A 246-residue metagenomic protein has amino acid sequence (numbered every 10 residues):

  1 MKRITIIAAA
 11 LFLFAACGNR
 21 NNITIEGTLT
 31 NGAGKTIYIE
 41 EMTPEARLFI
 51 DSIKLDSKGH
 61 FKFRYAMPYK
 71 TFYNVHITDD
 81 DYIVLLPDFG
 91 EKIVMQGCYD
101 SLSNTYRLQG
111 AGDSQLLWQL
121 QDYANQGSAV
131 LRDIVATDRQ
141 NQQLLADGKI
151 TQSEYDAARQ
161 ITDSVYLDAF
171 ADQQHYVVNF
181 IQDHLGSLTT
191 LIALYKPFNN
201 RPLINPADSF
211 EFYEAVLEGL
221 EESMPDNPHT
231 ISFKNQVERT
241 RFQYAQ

Functional and structural regions predicted by a protein language model:
I4-F14: Sec-dependent N-terminal signal peptides
C17-H175, F180: A non-transmembrane, solvent-exposed segment enriched in polar/low-complexity residues
L167-Q174, P206-E214: Helix-turn-helix repeat elements of alpha-solenoid scaffolds
V177-I181, L194, L217-E221: Amphipathic alpha-helical segments within well-ordered protein domains
I181, L185, N205-D208, P225: Structural signature of alpha-solenoid helical repeat scaffolds
D183-N200: Amphipathic alpha-helical repeat scaffolds of TPR domains
F212-Q246: N-proximal helix/coil linker or "cap" segments that precede and/or mark the start of modular domains
